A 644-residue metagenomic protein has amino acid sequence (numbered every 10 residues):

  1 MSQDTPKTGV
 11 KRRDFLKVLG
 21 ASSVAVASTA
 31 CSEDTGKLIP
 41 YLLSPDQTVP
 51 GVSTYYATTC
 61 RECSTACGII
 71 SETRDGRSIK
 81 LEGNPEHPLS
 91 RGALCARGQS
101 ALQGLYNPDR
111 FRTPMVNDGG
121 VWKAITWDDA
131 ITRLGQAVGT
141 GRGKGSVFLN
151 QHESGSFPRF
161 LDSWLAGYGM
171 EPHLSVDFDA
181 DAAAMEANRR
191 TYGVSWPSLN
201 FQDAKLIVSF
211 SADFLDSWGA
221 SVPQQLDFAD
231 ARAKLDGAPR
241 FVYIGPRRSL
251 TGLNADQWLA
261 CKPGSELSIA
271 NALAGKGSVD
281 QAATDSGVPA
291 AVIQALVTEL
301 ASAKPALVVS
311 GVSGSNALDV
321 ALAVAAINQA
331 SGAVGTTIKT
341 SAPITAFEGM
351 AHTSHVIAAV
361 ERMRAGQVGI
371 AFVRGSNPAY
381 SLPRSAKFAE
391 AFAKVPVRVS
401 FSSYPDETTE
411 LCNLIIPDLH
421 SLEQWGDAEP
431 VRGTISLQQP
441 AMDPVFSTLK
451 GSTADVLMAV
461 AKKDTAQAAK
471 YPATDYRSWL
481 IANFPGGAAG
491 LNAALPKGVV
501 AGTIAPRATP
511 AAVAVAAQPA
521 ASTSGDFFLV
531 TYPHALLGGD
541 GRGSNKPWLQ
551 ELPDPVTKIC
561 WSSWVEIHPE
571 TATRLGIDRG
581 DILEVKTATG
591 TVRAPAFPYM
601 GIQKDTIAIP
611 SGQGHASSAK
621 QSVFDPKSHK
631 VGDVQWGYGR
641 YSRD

Functional and structural regions predicted by a protein language model:
M1-K276, D280, D285, I415 (+7 more regions): N-terminal export/assembly segments and adjacent metallocofactor-ligating motifs of anaerobic energy-metabolism
T8, K17, S64, F157 (+22 more regions): Active-site-proximal structural scaffolding
A57, D162, I207-N254, P343-T345 (+4 more regions): A cross-kingdom feature strongest in bacterial/archaeal respiratory oxidoreductases
A130-V147, G167, S198-L206, V292-L307 (+2 more regions): Glycine-rich phosphate/diphosphate-binding loops that line cofactor/substrate pockets in enzymes
G145-H152, D177, A283-D285, L307-V312 (+3 more regions): Short coil/turn segments at secondary-structure boundaries
L165-L174, K234, A326-I338, K394-V397 (+2 more regions): Structural alpha-beta junctions
Q257-R364, G486-A489: Active-site phosphate/pyrophosphate-binding segments
S452-R477, A482: Non-catalytic, well-ordered alpha-helical segments in soluble enzyme domains
